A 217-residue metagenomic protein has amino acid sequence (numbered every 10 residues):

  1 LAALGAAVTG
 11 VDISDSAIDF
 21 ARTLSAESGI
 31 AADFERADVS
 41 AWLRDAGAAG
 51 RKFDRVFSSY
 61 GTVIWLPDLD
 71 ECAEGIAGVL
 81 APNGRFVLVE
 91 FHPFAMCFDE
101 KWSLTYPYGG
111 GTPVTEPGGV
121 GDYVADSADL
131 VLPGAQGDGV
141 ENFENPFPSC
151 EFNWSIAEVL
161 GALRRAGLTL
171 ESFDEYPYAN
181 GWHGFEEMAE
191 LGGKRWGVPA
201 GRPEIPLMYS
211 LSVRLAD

Functional and structural regions predicted by a protein language model:
L1-R44: Class I SAM-dependent methyltransferase SAM/SAH-binding core
L43-V56: A short acidic, Gly/Pro-enriched loop at the edge of an enzyme's catalytic core that lines a small-molecule cofactor
D54-D70: A short SAM/SAH-binding and catalytic strip from SAM-dependent methyltransferases
D70-R85: A short glycine-rich, Lys/Arg-flanked "PGG" loop and its adjoining helix->strand segment in the class I
R85-G137: Conserved class I S-adenosyl-L-methionine
Q136-S155: A conserved mid-domain beta-alpha-beta active-site/ligand-binding segment of alpha/beta enzyme cores
C150-F173: Short alpha-helix
A166-L168, E190-D217: Core SAM-dependent methyltransferase catalytic element
